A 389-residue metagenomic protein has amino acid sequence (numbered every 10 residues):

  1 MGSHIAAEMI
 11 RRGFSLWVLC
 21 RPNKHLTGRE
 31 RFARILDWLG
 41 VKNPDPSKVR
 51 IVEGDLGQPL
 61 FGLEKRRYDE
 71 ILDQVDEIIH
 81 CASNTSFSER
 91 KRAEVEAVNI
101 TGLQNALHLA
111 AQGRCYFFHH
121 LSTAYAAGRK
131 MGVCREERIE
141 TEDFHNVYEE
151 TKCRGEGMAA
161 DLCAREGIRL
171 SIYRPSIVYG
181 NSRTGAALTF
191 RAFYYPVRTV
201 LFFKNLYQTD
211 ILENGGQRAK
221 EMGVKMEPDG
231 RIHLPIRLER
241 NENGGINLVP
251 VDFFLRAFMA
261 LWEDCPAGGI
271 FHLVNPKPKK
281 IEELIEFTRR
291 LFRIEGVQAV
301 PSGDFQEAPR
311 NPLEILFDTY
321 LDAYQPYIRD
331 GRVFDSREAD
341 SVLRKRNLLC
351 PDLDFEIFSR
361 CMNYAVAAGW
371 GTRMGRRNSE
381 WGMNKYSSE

Functional and structural regions predicted by a protein language model:
M1-N84: N-terminal Rossmann/SDR dinucleotide-binding element
E8, F14-C20, V333-E389: Amphipathic terminal alpha-helices
E8, Y194-P278, E286-R290: Alpha-helical substrate-binding/gating segment
E77-H80, S88-A93, A97, T101-V147 (+3 more regions): Conserved Rossmann-fold NAD(P)-dependent oxidoreductase catalytic core, especially the SDR/UDP-sugar
E96-I100, F144-C153, A187-F190, Y194 (+1 more regions): Short-chain dehydrogenase/reductase
D143-S176, N181, Y195, V200: Active-site Tyr-X1-5-Lys
Q208-T209, Q217-N241, D304-L349: A hydrophobic C-terminal alpha-helical subdomain
R256-A323, A365-G369, R376-Y386: Mid/C-terminal beta-alpha module of Rossmann-like enzyme folds, strongest in SDR-family dehydrogenases/epimerases
